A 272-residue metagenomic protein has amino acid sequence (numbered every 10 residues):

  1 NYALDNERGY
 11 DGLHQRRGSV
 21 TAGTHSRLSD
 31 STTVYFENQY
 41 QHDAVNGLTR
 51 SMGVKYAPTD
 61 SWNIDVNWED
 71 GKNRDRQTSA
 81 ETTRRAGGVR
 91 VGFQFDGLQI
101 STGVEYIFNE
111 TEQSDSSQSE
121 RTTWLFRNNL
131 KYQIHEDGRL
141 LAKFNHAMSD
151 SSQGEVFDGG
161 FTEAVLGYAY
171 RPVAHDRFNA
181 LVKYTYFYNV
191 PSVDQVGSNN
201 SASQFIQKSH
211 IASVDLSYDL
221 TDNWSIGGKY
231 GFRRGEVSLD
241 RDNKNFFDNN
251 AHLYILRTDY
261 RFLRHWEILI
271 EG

Functional and structural regions predicted by a protein language model:
N1-G272: Gram-negative and organellar
